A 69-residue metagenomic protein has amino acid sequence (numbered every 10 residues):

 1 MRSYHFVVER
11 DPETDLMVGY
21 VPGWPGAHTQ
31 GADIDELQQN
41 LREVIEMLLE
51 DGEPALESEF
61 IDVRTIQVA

Functional and structural regions predicted by a protein language model:
M1-V7, D35-A69: Short, charged, surface-exposed hinge/linker loops at domain edges that act as mobile lids or interdomain connectors
H5-H28: A short, structured beta-strand/loop element
